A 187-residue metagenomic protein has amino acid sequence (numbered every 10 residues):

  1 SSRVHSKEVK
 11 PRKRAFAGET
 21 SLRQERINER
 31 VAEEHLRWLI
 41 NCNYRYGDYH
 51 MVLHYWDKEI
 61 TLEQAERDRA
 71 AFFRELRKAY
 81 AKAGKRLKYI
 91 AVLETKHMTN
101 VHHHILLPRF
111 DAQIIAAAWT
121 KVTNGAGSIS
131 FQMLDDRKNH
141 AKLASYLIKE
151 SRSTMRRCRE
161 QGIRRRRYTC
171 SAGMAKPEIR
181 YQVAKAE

Functional and structural regions predicted by a protein language model:
S1-T99, R109-E187: Right-hand nucleic-acid polymerase module
H103-L107: Cys/His-coordinated zinc-finger cores
